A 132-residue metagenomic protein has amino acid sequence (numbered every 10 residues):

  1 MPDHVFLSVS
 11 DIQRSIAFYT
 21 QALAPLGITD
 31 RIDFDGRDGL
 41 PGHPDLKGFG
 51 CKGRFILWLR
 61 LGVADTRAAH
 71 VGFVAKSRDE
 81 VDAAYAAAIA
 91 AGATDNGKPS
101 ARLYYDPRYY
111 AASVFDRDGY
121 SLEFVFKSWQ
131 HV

Functional and structural regions predicted by a protein language model:
M1-I16, V71, S128-V132: N-terminal beta-strand motif that seeds the catalytic metal site of vicinal oxygen chelate
S8-R54: Core segments of cupin and vicinal oxygen chelate
D11-R14, G72-R117: Vicinal oxygen chelate
G39-A83: Long, continuous compositionally biased terminal/linker segments
F55-R60, S113, L122-V125: Conserved beta-strand in the GNAT
D106, S113, V125-H131: Short beta->alpha transition motifs characteristic of CBS
